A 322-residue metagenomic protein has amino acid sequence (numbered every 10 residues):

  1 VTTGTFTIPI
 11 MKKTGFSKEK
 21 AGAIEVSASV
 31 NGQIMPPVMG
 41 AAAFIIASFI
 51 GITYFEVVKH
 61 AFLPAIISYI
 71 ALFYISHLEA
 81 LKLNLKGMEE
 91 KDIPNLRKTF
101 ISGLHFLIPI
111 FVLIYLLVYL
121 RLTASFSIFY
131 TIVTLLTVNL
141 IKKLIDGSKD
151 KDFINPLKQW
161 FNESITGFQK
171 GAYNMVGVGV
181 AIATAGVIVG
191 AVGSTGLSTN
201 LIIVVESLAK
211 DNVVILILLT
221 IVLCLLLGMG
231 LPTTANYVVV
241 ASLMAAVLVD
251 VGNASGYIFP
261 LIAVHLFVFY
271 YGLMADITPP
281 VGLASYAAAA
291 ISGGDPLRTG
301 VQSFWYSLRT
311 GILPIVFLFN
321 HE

Functional and structural regions predicted by a protein language model:
V1-G32, T234-Y271, V281-R298: Hydrophobic transmembrane alpha-helices that form the pore/transport pathway of multi-pass ion and small-solute
V1-T2, G32-V38, V176-G177, G190-G196 (+2 more regions): Short helix-coil transition sites and intra-membrane helix breaks within transmembrane domains of multi-pass
T14-N31, V57-H60, I66, V213-L227 (+3 more regions): Alpha-helical transmembrane segments of multi-pass membrane proteins
V30, A41, I45-F49, F111-Y115 (+5 more regions): Alpha-helical transmembrane segments of multipass membrane proteins
G32-A41, S68-F73, F106, I110 (+4 more regions): Hydrophobic alpha-helical transmembrane segments in multi-pass membrane proteins
F44-F55, V118-L122, A191-N200, G228-G230 (+2 more regions): Transmembrane helix-loop junctions in multi-pass membrane proteins
K59-N174, S285-E322: Long, contiguous bundles of hydrophobic transmembrane helices that form the permeation core of multi-pass
N155-L197, V213, I217-G230: Core transmembrane alpha-helical segments of multi-pass membrane transporters/permeases
